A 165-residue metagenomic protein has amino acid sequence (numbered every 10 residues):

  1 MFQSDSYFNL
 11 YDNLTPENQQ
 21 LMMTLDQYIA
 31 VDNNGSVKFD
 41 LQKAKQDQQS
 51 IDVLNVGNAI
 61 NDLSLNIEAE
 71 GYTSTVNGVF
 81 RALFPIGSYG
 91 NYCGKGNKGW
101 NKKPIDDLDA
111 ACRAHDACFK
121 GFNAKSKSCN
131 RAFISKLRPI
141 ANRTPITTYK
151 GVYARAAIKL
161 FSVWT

Functional and structural regions predicted by a protein language model:
M1-T165: Extended terminal accessory/targeting regions
